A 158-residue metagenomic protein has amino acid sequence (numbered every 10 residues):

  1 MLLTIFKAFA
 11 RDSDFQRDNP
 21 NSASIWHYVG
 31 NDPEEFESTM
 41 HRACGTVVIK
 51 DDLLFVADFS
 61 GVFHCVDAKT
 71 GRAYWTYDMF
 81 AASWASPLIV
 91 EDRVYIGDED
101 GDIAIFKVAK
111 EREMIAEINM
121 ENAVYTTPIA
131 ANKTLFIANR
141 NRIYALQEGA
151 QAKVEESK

Functional and structural regions predicted by a protein language model:
M1-K158: Noncatalytic, solvent-exposed loop/strand surfaces of beta-propeller-type extracellular/periplasmic domains
